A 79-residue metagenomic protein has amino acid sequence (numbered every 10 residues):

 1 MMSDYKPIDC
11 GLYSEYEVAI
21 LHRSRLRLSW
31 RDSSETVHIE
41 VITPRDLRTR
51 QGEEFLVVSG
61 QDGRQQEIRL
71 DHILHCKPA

Functional and structural regions predicted by a protein language model:
M1-S33: Short glycine-rich, low-complexity segments
S29-R31, T43, S59: Residue-level recognition of well-ordered beta-strand positions that form the cores of beta-sheet-rich folds across
S34-H38, D62-R64: Short acidic/polar mixed-charge low-complexity motifs
H38-R48: Short beta-strand-centered aromatic/proline hotspots
G52-V57: Short aromatic-glycine-enriched beta-strand elements
I68-A79: Structured surface patches comprising rigid loops and adjacent beta-strands/short helices at the edges of well-ordered
